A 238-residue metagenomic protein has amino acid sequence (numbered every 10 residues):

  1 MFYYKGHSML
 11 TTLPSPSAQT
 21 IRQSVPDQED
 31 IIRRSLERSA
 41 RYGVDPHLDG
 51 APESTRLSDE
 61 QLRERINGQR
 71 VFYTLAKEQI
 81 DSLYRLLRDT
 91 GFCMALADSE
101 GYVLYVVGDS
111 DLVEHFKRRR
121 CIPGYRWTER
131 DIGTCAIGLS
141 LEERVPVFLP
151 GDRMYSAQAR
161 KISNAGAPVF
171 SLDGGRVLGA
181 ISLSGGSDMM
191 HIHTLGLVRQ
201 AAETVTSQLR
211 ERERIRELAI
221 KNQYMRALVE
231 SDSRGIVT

Functional and structural regions predicted by a protein language model:
M1-S8: Short, Lys/Arg-enriched N-terminal segments with co-localized hydrophobic residues within the first ~10-30 amino acids
G6, P14-S15: Generic early N-terminus positional signal peaking at residue ~5-7
H7, H47, H115, H191-H193 (+1 more regions): Histidine (H) residue identity feature
L10, S17-E143: Structured interaction and signal-relay segments at domain junctions
R56-Q79, Y155-F170, E230-V237: Amphipathic repeat-derived elements
A76-A95, R214-T238: Sensory modules in modular signal-transduction proteins
T90, S99-Y105, D109, R119-V205 (+1 more regions): Sensory/regulatory domains in signal-transduction proteins
H191-L195, S207-N222: Interdomain signal-transducing alpha-helical coiled-coil linkers
